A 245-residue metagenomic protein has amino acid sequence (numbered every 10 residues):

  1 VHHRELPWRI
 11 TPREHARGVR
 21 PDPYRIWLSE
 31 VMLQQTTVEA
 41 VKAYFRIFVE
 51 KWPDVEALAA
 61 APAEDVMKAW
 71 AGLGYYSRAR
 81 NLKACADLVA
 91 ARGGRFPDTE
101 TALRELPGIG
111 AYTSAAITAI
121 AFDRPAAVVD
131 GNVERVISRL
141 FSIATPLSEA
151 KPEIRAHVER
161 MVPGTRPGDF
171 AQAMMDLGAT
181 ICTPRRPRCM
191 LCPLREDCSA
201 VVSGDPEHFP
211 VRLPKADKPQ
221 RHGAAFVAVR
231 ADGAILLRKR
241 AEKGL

Functional and structural regions predicted by a protein language model:
V1-H2, V229: Thiotemplate assembly-line natural product biosynthesis machinery
H2-E207: Catalytic cores of DNA base-excision repair glycosylases
H208-L245: N-terminal strand-loop-strand
